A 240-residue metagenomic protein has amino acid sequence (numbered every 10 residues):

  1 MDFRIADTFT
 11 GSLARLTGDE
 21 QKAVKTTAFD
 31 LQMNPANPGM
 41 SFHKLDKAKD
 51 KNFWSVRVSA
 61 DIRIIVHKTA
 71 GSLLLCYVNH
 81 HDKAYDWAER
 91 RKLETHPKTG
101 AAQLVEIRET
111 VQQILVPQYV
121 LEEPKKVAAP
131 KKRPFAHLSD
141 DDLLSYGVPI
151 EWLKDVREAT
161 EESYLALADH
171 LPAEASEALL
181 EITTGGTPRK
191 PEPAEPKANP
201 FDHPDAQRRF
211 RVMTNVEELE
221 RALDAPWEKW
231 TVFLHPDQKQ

Functional and structural regions predicted by a protein language model:
M1-I5, F42: N-terminal "first-domain core" detector
F29-V56: A short, surface-exposed loop/turn module that caps and links secondary-structure elements
V58-T160, Y164-L167, A194: Enriched for short, Lys/Arg-rich terminal
L153-N215: Interdomain "pre-motor" coupling segment immediately N-terminal to P-loop NTPase/helicase cores
T214-N215, P226-Q240: N-terminal pre-P-loop "Q-motif" helix
